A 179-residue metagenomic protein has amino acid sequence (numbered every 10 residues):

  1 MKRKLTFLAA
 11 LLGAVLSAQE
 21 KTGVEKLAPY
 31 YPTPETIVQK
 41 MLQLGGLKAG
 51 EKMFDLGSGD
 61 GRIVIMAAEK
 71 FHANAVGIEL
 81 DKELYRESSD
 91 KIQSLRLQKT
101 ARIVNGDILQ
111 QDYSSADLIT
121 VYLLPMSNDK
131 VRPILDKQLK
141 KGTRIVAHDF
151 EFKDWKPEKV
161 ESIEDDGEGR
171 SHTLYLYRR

Functional and structural regions predicted by a protein language model:
K2-L5, L16-E51: S-adenosyl-L-methionine
G50-G59: Conserved class I S-adenosyl-L-methionine
G61-I65: Glycine-rich SAM-binding Motif I of class I
A68-H72: Gly/Ala-rich phosphate-binding loop of Rossmann-like dinucleotide-binding domains, activating on the conserved
N74-E79: Conserved SAM-binding motif I beta-strand of class I
D81-S115: S-adenosyl-L-methionine
S114-K130: A short SAM/SAH-binding and catalytic strip from SAM-dependent methyltransferases
M126-R179: C-terminal substrate-binding/active-site "lid" region of AdoMet-derived donor-dependent transferases
